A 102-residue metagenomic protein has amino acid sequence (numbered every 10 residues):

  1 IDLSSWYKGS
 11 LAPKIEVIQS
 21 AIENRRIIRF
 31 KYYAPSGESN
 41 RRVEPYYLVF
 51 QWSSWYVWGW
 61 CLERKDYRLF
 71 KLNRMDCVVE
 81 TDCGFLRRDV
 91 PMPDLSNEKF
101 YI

Functional and structural regions predicted by a protein language model:
I1-Y33: Bulky hydrophobic/aromatic content
K31-P35, W60-L62: A generic structural motif
A34-V43: An N-terminal domain-cap segment
S54: Internal active-site segments that recognize and position negatively charged phosphoryl groups and nucleotide moieties
V57-I102: Surface-exposed, charged, gly/pro-rich loop-and-adjacent secondary-structure segments at domain edges
